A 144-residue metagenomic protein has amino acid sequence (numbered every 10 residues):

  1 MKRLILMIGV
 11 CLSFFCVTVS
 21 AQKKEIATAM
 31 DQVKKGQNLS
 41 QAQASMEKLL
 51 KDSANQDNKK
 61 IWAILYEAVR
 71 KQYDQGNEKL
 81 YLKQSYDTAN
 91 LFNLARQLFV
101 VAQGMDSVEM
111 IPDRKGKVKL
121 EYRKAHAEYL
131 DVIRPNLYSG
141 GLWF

Functional and structural regions predicted by a protein language model:
M1-A29: Bacterial Sec-dependent N-terminal signal peptides
C16, S40-A42, E78: Short, low-complexity, intrinsically disordered N-terminal segments
Q22-D31, D57-K79, V100-F144: Amphipathic alpha-helical repeat scaffolds of TPR domains
A27-Q37, K83-A89: Hydrophilic extracytoplasmic domains
M30-I61: N-terminal targeting signals for Sec/Tat export/insertion, comprising classic cleavable signal peptides
K51, L82-P112: TPR/TPR-like (Sel1-like) alpha-helical repeat modules
